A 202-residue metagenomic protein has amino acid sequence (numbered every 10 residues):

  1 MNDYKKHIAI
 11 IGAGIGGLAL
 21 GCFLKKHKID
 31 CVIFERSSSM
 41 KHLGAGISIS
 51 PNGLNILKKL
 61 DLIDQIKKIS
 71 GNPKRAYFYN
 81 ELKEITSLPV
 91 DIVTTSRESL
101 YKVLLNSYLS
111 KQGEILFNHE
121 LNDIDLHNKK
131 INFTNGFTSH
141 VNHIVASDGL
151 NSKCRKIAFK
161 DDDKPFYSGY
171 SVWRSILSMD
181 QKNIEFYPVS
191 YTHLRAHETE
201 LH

Functional and structural regions predicted by a protein language model:
N2-I8, S50-F159, D163-I176: Conserved N-terminal helical subregion
I8-I10, C31: Conserved hydrophobic helix-helix packing surfaces used for dimerization/oligomerization
A13-G14: Glycine-rich Rossmann-fold phosphate-binding loop(s) that bind the pyrophosphate of adenine dinucleotide cofactors
G17: N-terminal Rossmann-fold NAD(P) dinucleotide-binding loop
K26-L43: Glycine-rich FAD pyrophosphate-binding loop
S39-N55: Conserved N-terminal glycine-rich FAD pyrophosphate-binding loop of Rossmann-like flavoproteins
H193-H202: Single conserved hydrophobic/aromatic residue that forms the stacking wall/gate of nucleotide- or nucleobase-binding
